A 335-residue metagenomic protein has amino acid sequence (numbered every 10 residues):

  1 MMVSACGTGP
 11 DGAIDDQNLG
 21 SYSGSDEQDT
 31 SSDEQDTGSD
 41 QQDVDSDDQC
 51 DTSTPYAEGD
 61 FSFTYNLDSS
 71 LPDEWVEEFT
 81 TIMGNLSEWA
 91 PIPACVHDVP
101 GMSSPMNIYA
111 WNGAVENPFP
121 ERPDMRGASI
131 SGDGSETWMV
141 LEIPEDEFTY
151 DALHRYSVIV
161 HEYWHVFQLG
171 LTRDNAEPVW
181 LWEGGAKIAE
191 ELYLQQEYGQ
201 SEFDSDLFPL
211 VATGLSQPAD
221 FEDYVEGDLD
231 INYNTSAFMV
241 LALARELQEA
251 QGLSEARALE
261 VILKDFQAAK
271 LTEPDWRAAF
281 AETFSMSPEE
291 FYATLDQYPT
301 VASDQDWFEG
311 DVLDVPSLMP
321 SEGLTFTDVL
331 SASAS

Functional and structural regions predicted by a protein language model:
M1-S4: Sec-dependent bacterial lipoprotein signal peptides
C6-T52: Ser/Thr-rich, Pro/Gly/Ala-heavy low-complexity intrinsically disordered linkers and tails of secreted extracellular
Q49, A268-S335: Beta/coil-rich, acidic/histidine-enriched accessory regions frequently appended to metallopeptidases
S53-D73, L141: Acidic/histidine-rich, surface-exposed loop or edge segments in extracytoplasmic proteins
L67-M125, Y156, V160-Y163, P288: Zn2+-dependent metallopeptidase catalytic core
S131-P209: Zinc-dependent metallopeptidase catalytic helix centered on the HExxH motif and its immediate flanking segment
W182-Q251: Metalloprotease/metallohydrolase-associated module, dominated by Zn2+-dependent proteases
L194-D204, E246-L259, F284-Y292, S303: Structural helix-adjacent loops and short alpha-helical linkers that scaffold large soluble proteins
